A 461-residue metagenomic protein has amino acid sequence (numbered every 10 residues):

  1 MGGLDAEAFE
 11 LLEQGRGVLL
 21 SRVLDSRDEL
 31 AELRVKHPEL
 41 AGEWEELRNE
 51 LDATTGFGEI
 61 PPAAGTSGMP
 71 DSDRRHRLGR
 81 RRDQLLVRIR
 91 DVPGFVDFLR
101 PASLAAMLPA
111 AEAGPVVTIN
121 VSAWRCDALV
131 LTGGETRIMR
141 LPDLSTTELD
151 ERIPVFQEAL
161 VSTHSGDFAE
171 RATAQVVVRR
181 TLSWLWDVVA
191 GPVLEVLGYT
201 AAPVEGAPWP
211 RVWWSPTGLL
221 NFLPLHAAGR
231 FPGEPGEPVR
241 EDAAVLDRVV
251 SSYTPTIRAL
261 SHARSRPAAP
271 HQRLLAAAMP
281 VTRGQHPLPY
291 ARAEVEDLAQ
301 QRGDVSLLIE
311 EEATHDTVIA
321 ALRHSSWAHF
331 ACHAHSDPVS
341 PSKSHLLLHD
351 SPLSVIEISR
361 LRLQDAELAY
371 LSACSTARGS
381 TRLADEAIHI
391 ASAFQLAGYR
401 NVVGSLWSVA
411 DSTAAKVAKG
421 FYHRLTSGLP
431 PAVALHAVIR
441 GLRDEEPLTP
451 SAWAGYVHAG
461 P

Functional and structural regions predicted by a protein language model:
M1, L19-P38, I60-T66, V96-F98 (+1 more regions): Acidic, Ser/Thr-rich low-complexity linear motifs
G2-G3, L429: Short helix-adjacent coil turns
G3, R27, L51-T66, T163 (+1 more regions): Secondary-structure edge/capping motif, primarily at the C-terminal ends of alpha-helices and the immediately following
D5-R22: TPR/TPR-like (Sel1-like) alpha-helical repeat modules
F9-L12, G65-R80: Short, charged, amphipathic alpha-helical segments
L40-I60, L85: Non-transmembrane amphipathic alpha-helical segments
D73-P101, A299: Amphipathic alpha-helical
A102-P461: Catalytic cores of enzymes
